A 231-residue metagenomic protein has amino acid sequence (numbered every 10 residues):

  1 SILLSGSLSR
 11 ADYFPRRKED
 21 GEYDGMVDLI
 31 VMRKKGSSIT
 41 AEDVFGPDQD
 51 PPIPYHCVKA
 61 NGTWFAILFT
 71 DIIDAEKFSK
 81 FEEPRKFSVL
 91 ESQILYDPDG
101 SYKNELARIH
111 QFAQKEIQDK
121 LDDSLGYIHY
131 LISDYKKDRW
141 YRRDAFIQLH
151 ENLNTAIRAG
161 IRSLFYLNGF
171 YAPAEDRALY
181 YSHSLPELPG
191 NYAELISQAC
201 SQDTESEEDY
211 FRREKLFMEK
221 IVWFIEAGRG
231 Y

Functional and structural regions predicted by a protein language model:
S1-S5, S9: Helical scaffold of the NTase/Pol beta-like nucleotidyltransferase catalytic core
G6, S92-Q93, D97, F217 (+1 more regions): Glycine-centered flexibility motif
L8-E82: Metal-dependent nucleotidyltransferase catalytic core
R33, S37, V58-T70, S92-Y96 (+2 more regions): Short, exposed beta-strand "edge-strand" segments with a Pro/Gly-rich flavor and a Y/T-containing core
D48-R143: Conserved NTP/Mg2+-binding pocket subregion across the NTase superfamily
Q111-Y231: Conserved nucleotidyltransferase catalytic core and NTase-mimicking acidic/glycine-rich helix/loop elements in nucleic
